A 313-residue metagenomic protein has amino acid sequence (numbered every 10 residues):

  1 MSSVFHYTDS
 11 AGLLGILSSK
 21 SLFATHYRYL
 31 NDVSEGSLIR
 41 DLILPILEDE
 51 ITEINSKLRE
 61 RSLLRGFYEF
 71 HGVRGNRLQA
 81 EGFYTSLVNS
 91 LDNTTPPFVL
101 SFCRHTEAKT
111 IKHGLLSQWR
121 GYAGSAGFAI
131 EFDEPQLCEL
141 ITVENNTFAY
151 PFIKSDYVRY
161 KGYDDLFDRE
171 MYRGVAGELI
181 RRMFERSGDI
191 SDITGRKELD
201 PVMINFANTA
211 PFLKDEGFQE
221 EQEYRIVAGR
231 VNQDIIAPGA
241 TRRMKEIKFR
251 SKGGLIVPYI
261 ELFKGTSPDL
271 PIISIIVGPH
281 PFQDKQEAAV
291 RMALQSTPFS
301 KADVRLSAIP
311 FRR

Functional and structural regions predicted by a protein language model:
M1-R313: Catalytic-core loop-and-flanking beta/alpha module that positions acidic residues for ribose/phosphate chemistry
